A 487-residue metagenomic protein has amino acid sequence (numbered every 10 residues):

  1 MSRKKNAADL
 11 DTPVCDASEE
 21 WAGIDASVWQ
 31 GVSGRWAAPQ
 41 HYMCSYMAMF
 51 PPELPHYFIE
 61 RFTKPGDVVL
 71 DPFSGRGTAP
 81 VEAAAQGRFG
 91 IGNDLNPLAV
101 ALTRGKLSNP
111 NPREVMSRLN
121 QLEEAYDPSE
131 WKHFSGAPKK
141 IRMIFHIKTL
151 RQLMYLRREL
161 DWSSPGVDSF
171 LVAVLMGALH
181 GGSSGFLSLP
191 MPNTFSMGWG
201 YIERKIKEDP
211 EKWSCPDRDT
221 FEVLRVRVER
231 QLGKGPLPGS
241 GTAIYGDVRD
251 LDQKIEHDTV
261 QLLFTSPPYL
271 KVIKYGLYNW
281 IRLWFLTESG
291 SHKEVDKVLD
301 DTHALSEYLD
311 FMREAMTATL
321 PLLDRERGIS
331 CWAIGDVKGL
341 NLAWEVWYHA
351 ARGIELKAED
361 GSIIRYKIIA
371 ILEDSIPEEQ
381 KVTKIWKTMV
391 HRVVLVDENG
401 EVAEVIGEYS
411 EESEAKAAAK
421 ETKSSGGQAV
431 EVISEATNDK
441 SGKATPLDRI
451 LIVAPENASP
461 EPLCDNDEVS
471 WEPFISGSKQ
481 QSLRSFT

Functional and structural regions predicted by a protein language model:
S2-T63: S-adenosyl-L-methionine
P52-P55, D67-Q86, G90-P97, T103 (+5 more regions): Conserved proline-anchored active-site loop of SAM-dependent methyltransferases that bridges a beta-strand
L98-E159, S163, E288-V298: Conserved phosphoryl-transfer catalytic core
L150-T265, L270-K271, L395: SAM-dependent nucleic-acid methyltransferase catalytic core
D252-K254, D258-L262, P268-I329: SAM-dependent methyltransferase catalytic-core segment centered on the flexible catalytic loop and adjoining short
L299-L356, I363-A370: Conserved Class I SAM-dependent methyltransferase catalytic core
V390-A403: Short aromatic-glycine-(Arg/Gly/Cys) micro-motifs in beta-strand/loop hairpins
E408-E431: A short, charged, amphipathic alpha-helix used as a generic interaction element across diverse proteins
